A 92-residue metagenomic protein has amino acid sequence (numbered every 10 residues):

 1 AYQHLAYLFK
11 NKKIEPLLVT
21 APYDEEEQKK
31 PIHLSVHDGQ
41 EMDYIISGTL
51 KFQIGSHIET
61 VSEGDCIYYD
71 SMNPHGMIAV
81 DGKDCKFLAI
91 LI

Functional and structural regions predicted by a protein language model:
A1-E15: A short, N-terminal "cap"/entry segment at the start of jelly-roll beta-barrel domains of the cupin/DSBH fold
K10-K12, A21-E27, T49, N73: Short, charged/polar surface micro-motifs in flexible loops or helix N-caps
N11-I14, E26-E41, E63: A short beta-loop-beta micro-motif enriched in histidine and acidic residues
K12, S62, S71-I92: Ligand-binding loop in jelly-roll beta-barrel domains
T20-P22, S35-F52: Short, conserved beta-strand element in jelly-roll/cupin
G55-S71: Short acidic-glycine-tyrosine-enriched beta hairpin
